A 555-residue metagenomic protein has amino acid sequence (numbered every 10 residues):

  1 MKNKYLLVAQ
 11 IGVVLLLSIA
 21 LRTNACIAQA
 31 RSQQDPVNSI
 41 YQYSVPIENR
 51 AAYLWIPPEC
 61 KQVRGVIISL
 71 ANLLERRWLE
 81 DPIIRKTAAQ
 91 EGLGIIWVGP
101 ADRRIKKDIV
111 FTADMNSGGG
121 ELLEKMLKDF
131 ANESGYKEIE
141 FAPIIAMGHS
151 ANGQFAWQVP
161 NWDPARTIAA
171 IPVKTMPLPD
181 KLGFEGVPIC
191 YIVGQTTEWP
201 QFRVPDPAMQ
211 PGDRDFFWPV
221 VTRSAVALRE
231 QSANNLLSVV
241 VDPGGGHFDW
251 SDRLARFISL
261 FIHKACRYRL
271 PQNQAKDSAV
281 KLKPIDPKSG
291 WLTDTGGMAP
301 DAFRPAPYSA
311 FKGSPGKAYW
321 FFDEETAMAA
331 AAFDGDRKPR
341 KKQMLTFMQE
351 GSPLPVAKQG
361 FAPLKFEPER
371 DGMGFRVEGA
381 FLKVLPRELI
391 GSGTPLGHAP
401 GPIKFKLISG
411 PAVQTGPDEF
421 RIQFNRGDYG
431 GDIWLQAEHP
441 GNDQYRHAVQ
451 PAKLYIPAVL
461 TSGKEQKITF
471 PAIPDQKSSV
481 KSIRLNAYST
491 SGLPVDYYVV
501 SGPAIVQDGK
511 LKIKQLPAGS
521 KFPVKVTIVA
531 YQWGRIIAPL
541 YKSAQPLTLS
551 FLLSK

Functional and structural regions predicted by a protein language model:
L16-A25: C-terminal segment of classical bacterial N-terminal signal peptides
C26-V66, D114-G118, I144-A165, I171 (+8 more regions): A domain-start/cap signature at the N-terminus of enzymes
C60-K107, W199-Q201: Short substrate-entry loop that stabilizes the transition state in hydrolases
L70-R77, S134-G135, H149, A156 (+8 more regions): Cell-envelope and extracellular/periplasmic
T112-E138: Alpha/beta-hydrolase active-site loop
I168-L254: The feature captures the conserved acid-bearing segment of alpha/beta-hydrolase catalytic domains
N234-N235, D242-G379: Alpha/beta-hydrolase-fold serine-hydrolase catalytic core, especially in secreted/extracellular enzymes
M344-K555: Solvent-exposed beta-strand/loop surfaces, strongest in extracytoplasmic domains of secreted and cell-surface proteins
